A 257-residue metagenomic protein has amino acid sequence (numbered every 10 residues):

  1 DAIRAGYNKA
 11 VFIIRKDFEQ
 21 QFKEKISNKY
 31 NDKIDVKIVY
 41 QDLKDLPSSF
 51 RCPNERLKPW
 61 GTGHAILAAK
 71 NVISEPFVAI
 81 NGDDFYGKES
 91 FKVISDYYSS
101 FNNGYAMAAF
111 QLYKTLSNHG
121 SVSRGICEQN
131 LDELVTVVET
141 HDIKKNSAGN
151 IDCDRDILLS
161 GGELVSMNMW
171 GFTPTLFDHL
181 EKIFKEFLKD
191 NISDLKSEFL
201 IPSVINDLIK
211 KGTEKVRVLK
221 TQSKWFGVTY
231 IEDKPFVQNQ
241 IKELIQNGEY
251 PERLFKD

Functional and structural regions predicted by a protein language model:
D1-A79, Y86, F91: Conserved N-terminal catalytic core of the sugar/cofactor nucleotidyltransferase
I14, G171-F172, T229: A conserved hydrophobic position in a structured secondary element of the catalytic/binding core that shapes
F22-I26, I94, L180, V237: Hydrophobic packing residues within well-ordered alpha-helices of enzyme cores
L43-S48, Y113-T115, I143-K145, W225-F226: A short acidic, often aromatic-flanked loop/helix-cap motif at beta-alpha or helix-coil junctions that lines enzyme
P47-P59, G120-G125, E232-F236: Short, surface-exposed amphipathic charged segments that create phosphate/polyanion-binding patches used for binding
G87-W170, P174: Conserved core of the sugar-phosphate nucleotidyltransferase
E181-T213: A C-terminal functional module that forms or caps the active site or interfaces directly with catalytic machinery
K210-K215, S223-D257: Hydrophobic helical membrane-anchoring modules
